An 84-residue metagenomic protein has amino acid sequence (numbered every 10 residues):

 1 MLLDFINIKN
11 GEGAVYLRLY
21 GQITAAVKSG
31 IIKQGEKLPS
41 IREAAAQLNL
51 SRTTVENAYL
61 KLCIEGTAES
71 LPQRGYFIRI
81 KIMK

Functional and structural regions predicted by a protein language model:
M1-K84: N-terminal basic, amphipathic alpha-helical segments
